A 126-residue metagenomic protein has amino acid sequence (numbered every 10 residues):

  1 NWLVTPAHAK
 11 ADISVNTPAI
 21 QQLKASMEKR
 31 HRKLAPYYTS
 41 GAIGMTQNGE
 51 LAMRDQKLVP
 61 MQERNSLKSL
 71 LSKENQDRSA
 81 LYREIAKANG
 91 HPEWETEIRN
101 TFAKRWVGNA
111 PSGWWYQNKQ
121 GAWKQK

Functional and structural regions predicted by a protein language model:
N1-R32, P36-R64, S69, A88-K126: Amphipathic, charged alpha-helical segments and their helix-to-coil junctions in extracytoplasmic/peripheral assemblies
L70-A86: Short, well-ordered alpha-helical segments
